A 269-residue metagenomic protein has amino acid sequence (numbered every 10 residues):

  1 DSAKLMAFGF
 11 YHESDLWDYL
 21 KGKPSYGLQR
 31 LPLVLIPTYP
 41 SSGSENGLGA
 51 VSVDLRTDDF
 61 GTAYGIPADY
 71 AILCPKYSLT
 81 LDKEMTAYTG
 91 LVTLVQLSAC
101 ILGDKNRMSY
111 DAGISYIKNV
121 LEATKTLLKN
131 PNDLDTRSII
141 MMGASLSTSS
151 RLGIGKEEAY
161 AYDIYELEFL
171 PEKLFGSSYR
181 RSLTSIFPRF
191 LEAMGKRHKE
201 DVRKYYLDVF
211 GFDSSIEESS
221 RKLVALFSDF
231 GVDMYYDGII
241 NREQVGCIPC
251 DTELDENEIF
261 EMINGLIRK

Functional and structural regions predicted by a protein language model:
D1-K4, G43-N46, Y160, I164: Short glycine/serine/threonine-rich phosphate/pyrophosphate-binding segments that cradle anionic phosphate groups
D1-L16, T126-R137: N-terminal small/polar loop signature for handling phosphorylated ligands or for N-terminal nucleophile
K4-F8, V34, N46, Y88 (+6 more regions): Residues on a specific face of well-ordered alpha-helices
L5, G9-E13, C100, L174 (+1 more regions): Active-site catalytic microenvironments for nucleophilic, acid-base chemistry
F10-M108: A glycine/threonine-rich phosphate-anchoring loop and its flanking beta-alpha core in nucleotide/phosphate-binding
D104-R221: Active-site segments that bind and position negatively charged phosphate/pyrophosphate groups
K204-K269: C-terminal charged capping/lid subdomain of soluble metabolic enzymes
